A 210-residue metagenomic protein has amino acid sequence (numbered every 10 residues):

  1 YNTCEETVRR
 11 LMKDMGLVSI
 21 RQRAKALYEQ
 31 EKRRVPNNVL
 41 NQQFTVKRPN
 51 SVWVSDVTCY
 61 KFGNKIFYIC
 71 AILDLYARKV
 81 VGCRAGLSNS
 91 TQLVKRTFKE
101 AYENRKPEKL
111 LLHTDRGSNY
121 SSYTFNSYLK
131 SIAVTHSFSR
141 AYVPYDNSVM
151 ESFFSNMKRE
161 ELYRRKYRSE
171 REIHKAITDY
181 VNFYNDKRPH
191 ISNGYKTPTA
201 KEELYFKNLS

Functional and structural regions predicted by a protein language model:
Y1-P49, V143, T197-F206: Basic, flexible linker segments flanking DNA-binding modules in nucleic acid-interacting mobile-element proteins
C4, P36, N50, I69 (+7 more regions): Hydrophobic (often cysteine-bearing) scaffold residues that line and stabilize catalytic clefts of nucleotide/cofactor
V8, M12, L40, D56 (+11 more regions): Mobile genetic element proteins and their domesticated derivatives, centered on retroelements and DNA transposons
E29-E31, T114-R116, S122-F125, H136-K158 (+2 more regions): RNase H-like two-metal-ion nuclease catalytic core shared by retroviral integrases and related mobile-element nucleases
V46-V81, L87-S88: An active-site-proximal beta-strand-loop segment
K65, R84-R105, S121: Active-site beta-loop-alpha junctions of metal-dependent nucleic acid enzymes, especially the RNase H-like/DDE
A77-C83, H136-S139, Y163-R164: Short small-residue beta-strand/loop micro-motif enriched in glycine and branched aliphatics
K130-V134, N156-S210: C-terminal domain-tail junction helix/linker
